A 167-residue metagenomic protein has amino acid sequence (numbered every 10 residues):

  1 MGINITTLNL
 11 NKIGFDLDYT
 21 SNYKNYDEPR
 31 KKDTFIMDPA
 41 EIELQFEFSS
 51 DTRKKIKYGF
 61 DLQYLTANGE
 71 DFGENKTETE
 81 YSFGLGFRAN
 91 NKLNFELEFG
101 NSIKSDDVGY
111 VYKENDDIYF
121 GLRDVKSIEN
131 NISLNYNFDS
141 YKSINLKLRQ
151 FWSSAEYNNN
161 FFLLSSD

Functional and structural regions predicted by a protein language model:
M1-D167: Exposed, low-structure sequence patches enriched in small/polar residues
